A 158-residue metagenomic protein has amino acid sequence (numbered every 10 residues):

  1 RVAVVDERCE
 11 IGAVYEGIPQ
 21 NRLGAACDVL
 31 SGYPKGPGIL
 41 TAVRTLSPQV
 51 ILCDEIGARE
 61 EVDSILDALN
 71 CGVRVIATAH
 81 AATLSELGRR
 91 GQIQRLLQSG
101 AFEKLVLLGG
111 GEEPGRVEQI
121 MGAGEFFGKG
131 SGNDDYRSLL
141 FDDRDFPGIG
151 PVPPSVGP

Functional and structural regions predicted by a protein language model:
R1-A42: P-loop NTPase switch/communication element
V4, D28-S31, A77, L107 (+1 more regions): Structural signal for conserved beta-strand scaffold positions within catalytic alpha/beta enzyme cores
R8-C9, Y33, G57, G111-E112 (+1 more regions): A broadly conserved detector of short glycine/acidic/proline-rich loop/turn motifs that flank catalytic sites and bind
I11, L84, P114: Flexible, glycine-rich phosphate/dinucleotide-binding loops and adjacent beta-alpha linkers at cofactor/substrate
V14-G17, R89-R90, Q119: Short acidic, glycine/serine/threonine-rich loops at helix termini
Q20, S47-P48, L52-L105, G110: Conserved P-loop NTPase nucleotide-binding/switch module
G36, G91-Q92, G115: Glycine-rich, charged/polar anion/phosphate-binding loops that engage phosphate groups from diverse ligands
E103-P158: Conserved P-loop NTPase
